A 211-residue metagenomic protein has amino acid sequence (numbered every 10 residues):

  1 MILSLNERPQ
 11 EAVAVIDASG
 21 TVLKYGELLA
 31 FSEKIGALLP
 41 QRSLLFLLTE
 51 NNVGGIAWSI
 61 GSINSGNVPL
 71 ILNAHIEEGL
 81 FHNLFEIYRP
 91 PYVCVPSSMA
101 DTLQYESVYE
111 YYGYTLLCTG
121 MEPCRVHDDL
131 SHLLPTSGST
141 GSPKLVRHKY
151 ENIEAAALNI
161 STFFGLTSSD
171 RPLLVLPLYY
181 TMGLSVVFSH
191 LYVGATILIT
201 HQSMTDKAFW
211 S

Functional and structural regions predicted by a protein language model:
L3-S4, V53-L72, H82, I160-T162 (+1 more regions): Hydrophobic alpha-helical segments in the ANL/AMP-binding
E7-E11, C118-P135, S142, K149 (+1 more regions): Conserved pre-ATP/AMP-binding loop-to-beta segment of ANL
R8-L39, G79-H82, H148-E151: Conserved AMP-binding/adenylate-forming core of the ANL superfamily
T21, G79, Y92-L130, S142: ANL superfamily adenylate-forming
V22-Y25, L130-L158: Conserved AMP-binding A3 loop
K34-I76, P177: Conserved AMP-binding/adenylate-forming
T49, L70-F85, A195-S211: ATP-dependent adenylate-forming carboxylate-activation enzymes
E154-R171, T181-S211: Conserved AMP-binding/adenylation subdomain of ANL enzymes
